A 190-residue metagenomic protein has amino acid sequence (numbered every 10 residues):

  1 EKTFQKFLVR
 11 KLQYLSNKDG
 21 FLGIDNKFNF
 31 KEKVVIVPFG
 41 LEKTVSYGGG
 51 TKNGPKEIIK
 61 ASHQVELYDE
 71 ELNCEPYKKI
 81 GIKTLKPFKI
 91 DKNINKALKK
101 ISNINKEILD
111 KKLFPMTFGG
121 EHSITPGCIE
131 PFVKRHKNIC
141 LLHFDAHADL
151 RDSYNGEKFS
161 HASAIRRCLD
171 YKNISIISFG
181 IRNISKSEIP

Functional and structural regions predicted by a protein language model:
F4-P190: Conserved alpha-helical scaffold segments that buttress catalytic/binding sites
